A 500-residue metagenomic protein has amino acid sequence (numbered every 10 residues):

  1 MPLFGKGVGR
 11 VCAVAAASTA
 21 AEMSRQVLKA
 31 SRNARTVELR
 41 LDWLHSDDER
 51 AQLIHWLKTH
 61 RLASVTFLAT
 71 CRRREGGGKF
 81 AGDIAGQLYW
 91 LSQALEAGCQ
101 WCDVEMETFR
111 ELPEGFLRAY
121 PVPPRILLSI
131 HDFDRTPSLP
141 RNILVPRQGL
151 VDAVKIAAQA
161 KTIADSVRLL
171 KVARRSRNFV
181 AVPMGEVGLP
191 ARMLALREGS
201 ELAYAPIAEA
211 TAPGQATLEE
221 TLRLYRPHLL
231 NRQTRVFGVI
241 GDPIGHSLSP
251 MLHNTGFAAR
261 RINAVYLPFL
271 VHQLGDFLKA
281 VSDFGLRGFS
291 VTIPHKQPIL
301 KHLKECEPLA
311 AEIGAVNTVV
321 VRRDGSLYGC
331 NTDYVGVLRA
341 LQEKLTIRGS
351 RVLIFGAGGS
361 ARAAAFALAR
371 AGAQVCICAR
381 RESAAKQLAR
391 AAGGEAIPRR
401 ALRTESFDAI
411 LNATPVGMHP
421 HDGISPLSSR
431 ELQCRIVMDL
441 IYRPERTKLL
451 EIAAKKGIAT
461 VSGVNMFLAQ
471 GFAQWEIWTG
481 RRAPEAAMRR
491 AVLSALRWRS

Functional and structural regions predicted by a protein language model:
M1-S24, R223-T234: N-terminal amphipathic alpha-helix/helix-capping segment at the start of soluble metabolic enzymes
V14-A16, T36-S46, T70, W90-L91 (+4 more regions): Catalytic beta/alpha-barrel core
V37, A371-A392: NAD(P)-binding Rossmann-fold cofactor-contacting core
F67-E111, P298-S350: Glycine/small-residue-rich loop that forms an oxyanion/phosphate-binding "nest" at active or ligand-binding sites
P183, V236-I244, N331, L341 (+3 more regions): Glycine-rich adenosine-cofactor-binding loop
T234-L345, P444: Phosphate/diphosphate ligand-binding glycine-rich loop within oxidoreductases
A391-T460: Rossmann-like adenosine-cofactor binding region
I436-E485, A491: Rossmann-fold NAD(P)-binding glycine/threonine-rich loop
